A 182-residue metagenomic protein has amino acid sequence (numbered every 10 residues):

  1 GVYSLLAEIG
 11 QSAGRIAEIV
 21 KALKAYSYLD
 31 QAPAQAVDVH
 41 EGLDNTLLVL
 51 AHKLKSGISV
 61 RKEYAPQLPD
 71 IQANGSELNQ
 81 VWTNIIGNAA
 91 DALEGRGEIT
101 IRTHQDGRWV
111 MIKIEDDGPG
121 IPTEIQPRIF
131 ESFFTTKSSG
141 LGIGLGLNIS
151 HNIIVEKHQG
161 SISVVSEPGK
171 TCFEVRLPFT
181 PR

Functional and structural regions predicted by a protein language model:
V2-Y3, P33-L47: A conserved beta-strand-to-alpha-helix junction within the catalytic ATP-binding
V39, G120-R128, G142: Short helix N-cap motif at coil->helix boundaries in the Bergerat
K55-P69, D106-G107: Conserved catalytic submotifs in the C-terminal HATPase_c
R96-R108: Short beta-strand/loop element within the Bergerat-fold HATPase_c
D116: Acidic ATP/Mg2+-coordinating residue in the GHKL
G146-H151: Short alpha-helical Gxxx[C/S/T] motif in the catalytic ATP-binding
I154-V155: Detector for a conserved hydrophobic position within an alpha-helical segment of the HATPase_c
H158-V165: Glycine-rich ATP-binding loops of the HATPase_c
